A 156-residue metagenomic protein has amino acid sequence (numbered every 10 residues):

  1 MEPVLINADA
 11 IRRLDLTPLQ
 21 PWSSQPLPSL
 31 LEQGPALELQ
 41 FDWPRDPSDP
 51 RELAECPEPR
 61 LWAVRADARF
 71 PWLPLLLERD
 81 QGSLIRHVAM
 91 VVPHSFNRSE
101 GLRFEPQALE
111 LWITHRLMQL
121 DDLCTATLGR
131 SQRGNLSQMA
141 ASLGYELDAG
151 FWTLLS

Functional and structural regions predicted by a protein language model:
M1-Q33, P50-E55, F70-L155: Glycine-centered motif in EGF-like
E38-D46: Generic short beta-strand segments
W43, A66, Q81: Residues that form ligand- and interface-recognition hot spots within folded domains
R60-A66: Short, structured motif recognition centered on aromatic/hydrophobic residues
